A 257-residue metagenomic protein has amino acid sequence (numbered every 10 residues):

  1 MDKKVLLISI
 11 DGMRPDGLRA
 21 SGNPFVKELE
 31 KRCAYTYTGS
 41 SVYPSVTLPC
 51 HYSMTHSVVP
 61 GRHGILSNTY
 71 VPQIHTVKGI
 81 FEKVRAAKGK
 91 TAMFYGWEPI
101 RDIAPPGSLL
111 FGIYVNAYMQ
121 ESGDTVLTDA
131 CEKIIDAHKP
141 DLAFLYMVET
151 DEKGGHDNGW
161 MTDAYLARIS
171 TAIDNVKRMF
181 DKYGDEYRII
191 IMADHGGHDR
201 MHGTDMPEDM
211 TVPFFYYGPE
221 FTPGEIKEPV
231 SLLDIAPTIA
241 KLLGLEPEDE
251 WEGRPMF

Functional and structural regions predicted by a protein language model:
M1-F257: Feature captures the catalytic ectodomains and active-site-proximal regions of enzymes that hydrolyze or transfer
